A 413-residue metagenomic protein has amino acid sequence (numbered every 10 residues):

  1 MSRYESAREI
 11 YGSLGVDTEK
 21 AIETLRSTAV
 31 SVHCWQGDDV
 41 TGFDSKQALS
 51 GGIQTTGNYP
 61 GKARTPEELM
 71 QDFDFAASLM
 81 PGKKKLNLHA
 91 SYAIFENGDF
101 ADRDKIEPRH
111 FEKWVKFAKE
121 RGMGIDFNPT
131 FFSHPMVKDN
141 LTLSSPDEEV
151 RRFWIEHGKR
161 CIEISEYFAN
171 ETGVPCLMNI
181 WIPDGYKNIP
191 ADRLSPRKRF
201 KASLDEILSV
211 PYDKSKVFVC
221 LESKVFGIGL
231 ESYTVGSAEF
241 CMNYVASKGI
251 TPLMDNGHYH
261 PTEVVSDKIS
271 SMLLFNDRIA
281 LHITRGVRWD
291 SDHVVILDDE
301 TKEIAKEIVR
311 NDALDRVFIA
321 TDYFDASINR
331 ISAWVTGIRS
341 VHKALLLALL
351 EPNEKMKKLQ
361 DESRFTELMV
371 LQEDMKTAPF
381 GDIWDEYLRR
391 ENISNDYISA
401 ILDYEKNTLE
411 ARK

Functional and structural regions predicted by a protein language model:
M1-P146, F153, E163, N170 (+6 more regions): Alpha/beta catalytic barrel-like cores
A29, L177, L253: Beta-strand-rich binding-surface signature of beta-sandwich/beta-barrel folds used to engage anionic ligands
R109-A118, G122, S145-C161, R197-D213 (+1 more regions): Acidic, His- and aromatic-enriched active-site or binding-groove loops in soluble protein domains that engage sugars
E163-D192, V217-F218: Active-site groove signature of glycoside hydrolases
P183-G185, K224, Y323: Short linear capping/connector segments at secondary-structure termini
I189-E300: Acidic/histidine-rich catalytic cores of soluble enzymes
